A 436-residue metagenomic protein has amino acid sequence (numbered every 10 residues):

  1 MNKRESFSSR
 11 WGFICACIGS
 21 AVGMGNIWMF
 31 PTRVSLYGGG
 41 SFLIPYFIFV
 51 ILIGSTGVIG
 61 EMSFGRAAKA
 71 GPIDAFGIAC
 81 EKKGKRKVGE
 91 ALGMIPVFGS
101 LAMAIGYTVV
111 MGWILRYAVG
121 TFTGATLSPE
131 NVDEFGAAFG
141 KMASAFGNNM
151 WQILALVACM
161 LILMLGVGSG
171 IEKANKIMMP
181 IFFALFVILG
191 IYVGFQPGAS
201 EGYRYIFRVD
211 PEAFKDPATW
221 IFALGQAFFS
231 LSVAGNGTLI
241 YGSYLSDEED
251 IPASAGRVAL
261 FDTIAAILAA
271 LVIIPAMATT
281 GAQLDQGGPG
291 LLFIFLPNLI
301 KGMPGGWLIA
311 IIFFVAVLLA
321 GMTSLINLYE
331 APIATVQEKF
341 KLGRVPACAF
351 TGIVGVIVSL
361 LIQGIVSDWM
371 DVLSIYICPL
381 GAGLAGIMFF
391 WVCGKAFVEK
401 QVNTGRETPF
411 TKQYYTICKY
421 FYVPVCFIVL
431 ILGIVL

Functional and structural regions predicted by a protein language model:
M1-W28, G57-M62, R66-A91, S246-D250 (+1 more regions): Membrane-interface "cap" regions at the ends of multi-pass membrane proteins
N2-E5, R33-Y37, A70-I95, T108-G168 (+5 more regions): Inter-helical loop and helix-membrane interface segments of multi-pass membrane transporters/permeases
N2-K3, F7, E172, K176-M322 (+1 more regions): Membrane-embedded translocation segments of transport machinery
G12-F49, N236-G242, E249-G256, L260-T263 (+1 more regions): Transmembrane helix-boundary motif of multi-pass solute transporters/channels
G12-I14, S20, N149-M150, F261-I267 (+4 more regions): Loop-to-transmembrane helix boundary motifs in multi-pass membrane proteins
M29-Y46, G65-G71, W113, G170-M178 (+6 more regions): Transmembrane helix-loop boundary segments of multi-pass membrane transporters
A91-S100, P332-I333, F340-G352, V372-L430 (+1 more regions): C-terminal membrane-solvent junction of multi-pass transporters and transport-like membrane proteins
M111-A143, Y244-E248, A253, R257-A265 (+3 more regions): Helix-loop-helix connectors at the membrane interface of multi-pass transporters/channels
